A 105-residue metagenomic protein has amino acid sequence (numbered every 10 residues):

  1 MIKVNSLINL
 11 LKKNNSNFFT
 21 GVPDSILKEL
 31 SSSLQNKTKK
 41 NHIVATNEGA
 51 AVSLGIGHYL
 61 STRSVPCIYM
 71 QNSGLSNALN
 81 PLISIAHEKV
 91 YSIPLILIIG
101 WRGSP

Functional and structural regions predicted by a protein language model:
M1-P105: Thiamine diphosphate
